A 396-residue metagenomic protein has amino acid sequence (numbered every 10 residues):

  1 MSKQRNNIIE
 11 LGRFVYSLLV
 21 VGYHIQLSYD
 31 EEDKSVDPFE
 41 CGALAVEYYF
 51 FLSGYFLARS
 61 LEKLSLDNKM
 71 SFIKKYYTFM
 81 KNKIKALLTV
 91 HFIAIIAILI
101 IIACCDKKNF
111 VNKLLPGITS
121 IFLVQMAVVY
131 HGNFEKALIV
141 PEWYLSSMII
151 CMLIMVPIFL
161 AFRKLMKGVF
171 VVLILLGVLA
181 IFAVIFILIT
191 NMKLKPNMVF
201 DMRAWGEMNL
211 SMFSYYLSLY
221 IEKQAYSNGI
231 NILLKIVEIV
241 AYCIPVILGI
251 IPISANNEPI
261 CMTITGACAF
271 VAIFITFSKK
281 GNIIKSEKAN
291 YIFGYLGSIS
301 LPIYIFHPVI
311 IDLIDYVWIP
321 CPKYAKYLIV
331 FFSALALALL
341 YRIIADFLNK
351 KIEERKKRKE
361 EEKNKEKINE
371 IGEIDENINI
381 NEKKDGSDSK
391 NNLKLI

Functional and structural regions predicted by a protein language model:
M1-I185, G229-L233, Y291-I292, I299-P302 (+1 more regions): Membrane-cytosol interface segments of multi-pass membrane proteins, especially ER/Golgi lipid-handling enzymes
K34-V46, G132-S147, L188-L210, V246-A272 (+1 more regions): Interfacial loop-to-helix transition and helix-capping segments at the boundaries of transmembrane helices
F56, C151-P157, A161-T190, D201-E222 (+2 more regions): Hydrophobic transmembrane helix bundles of membrane-integrated enzymes that assemble and modify cell-envelope
C104, M208, M212, E238-K350: Alpha-helical transmembrane segments of multi-pass integral membrane proteins
I221-G229, P259: Short acidic alpha-helical/loop segments enriched in Asp/Glu that coordinate divalent cations
